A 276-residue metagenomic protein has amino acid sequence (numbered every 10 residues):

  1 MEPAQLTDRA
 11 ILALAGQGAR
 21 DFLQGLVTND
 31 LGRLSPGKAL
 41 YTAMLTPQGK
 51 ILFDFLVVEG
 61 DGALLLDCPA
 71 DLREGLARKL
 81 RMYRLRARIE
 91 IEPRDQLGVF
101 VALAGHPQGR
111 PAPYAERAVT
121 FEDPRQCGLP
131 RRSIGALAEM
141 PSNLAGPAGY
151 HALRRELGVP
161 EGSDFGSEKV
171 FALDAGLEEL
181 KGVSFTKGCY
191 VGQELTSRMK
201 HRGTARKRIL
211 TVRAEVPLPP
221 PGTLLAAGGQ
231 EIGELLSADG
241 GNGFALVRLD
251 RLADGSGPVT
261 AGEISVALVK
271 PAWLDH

Functional and structural regions predicted by a protein language model:
M1-L52: Acidic, proline/glycine-enriched N-terminal capping motif
E2-A13, L56-L157, A227: Acidic, low-complexity central loop/insert segments
A13-A19, G32, L103-H106, R213-P220: Short, surface-exposed ligand-recognition loops at beta-strand->loop->(often short) alpha-helix junctions that present
G16, L66, G192, V212 (+1 more regions): Residue-level signal for inorganic ion chemistry
G18-L23, R73-A77, P107-R110, L137-N143 (+2 more regions): Short, conserved charged micro-motifs
T42-D54, P113-T120, T196, G228-I232: Short amphipathic beta-strand starts and helix->beta connectors
Q126-T211: Anionic-ligand-binding alpha/beta catalytic cores of soluble enzymes and soluble regulatory domains that recognize
A175-V183, S197-H276: Glycine-rich, small/acidic residue-mixed loop/short-helix segments
